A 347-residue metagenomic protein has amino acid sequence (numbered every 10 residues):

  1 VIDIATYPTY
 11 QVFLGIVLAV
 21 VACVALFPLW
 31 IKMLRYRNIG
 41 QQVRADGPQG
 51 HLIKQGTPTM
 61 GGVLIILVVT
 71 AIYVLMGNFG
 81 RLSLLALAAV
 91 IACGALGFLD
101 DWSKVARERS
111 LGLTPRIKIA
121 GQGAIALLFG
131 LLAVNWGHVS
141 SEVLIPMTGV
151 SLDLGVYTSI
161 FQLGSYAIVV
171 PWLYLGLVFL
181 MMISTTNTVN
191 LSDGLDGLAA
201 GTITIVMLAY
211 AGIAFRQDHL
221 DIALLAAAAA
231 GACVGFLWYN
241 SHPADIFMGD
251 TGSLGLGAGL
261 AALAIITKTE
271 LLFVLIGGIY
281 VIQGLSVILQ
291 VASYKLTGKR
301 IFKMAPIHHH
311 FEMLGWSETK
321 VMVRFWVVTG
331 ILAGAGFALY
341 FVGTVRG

Functional and structural regions predicted by a protein language model:
I2-P8, K54-Q55, R109-G112, L163-Y166 (+1 more regions): Short, Lys/Arg-rich N-terminal segment immediately upstream of the first membrane anchor
I2-R35, I65-W102, F129-G149, P171-G347: Alpha-helical transmembrane segments
R35-Q41, P48, L52, L64: A cross-family signal for N-terminal binding/gating loops and helix N-caps that shape access to the active site
R44-T57, E108-Q122, H308, M313: Juxtamembrane helix-capping/reentrant segments at transmembrane boundaries
K104-T114, I145-L154, L163, S317: Membrane interface segments of multi-pass transport proteins and intramembrane proteases
I117-V134: Carboxylate/His-rich catalytic cores and anion/metal-binding grooves
